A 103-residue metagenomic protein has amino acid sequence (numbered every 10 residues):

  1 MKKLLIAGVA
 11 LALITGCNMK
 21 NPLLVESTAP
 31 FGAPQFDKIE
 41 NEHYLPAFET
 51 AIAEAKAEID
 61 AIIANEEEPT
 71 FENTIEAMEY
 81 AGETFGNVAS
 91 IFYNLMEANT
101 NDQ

Functional and structural regions predicted by a protein language model:
L4-A12: Sec-dependent N-terminal signal peptides
L11, C17-Q103: Zn2+-dependent metallopeptidase catalytic domains
